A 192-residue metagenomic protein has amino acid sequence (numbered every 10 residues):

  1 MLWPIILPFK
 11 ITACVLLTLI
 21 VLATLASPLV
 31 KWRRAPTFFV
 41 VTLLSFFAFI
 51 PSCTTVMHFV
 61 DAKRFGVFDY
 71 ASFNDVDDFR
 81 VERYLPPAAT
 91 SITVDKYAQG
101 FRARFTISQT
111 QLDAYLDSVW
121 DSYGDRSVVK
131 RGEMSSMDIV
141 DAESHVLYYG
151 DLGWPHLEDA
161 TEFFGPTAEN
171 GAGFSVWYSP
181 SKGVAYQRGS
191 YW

Functional and structural regions predicted by a protein language model:
M1-A26: Membrane-embedded alpha-helical segments of integral membrane proteins
L7, A23-P28, I50-H58: Short hydrophobic alpha-helical membrane-anchoring segments
L7, I11, R83, T110-S118: Polar/charged alpha-helical tracts
K10-C14, F39-T54: Alpha-helical transmembrane anchor segments and their immediate juxtamembrane flanks, especially terminal single-pass
L19-A23, S45-S52, F164, G171-V176: Solvent-exposed, well-ordered amphipathic alpha-helical segments that flank/support binding or catalytic loops
V30-T42: Membrane-interfacial entry segments at the cytosolic side of transmembrane helices
F47-L112: N-terminal export/targeting and maturation segments
S91-W192: Extracytosolic and intramembrane catalytic regions of membrane-associated proteins in envelope/secretory systems
